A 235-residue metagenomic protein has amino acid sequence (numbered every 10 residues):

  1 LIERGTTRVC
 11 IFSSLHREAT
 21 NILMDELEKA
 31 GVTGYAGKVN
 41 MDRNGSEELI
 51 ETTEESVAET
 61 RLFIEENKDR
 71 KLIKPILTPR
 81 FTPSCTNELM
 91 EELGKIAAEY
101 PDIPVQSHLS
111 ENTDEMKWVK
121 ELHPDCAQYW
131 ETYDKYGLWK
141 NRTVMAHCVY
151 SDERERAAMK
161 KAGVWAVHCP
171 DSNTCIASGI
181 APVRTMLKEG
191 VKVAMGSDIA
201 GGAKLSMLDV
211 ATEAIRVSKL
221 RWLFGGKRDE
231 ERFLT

Functional and structural regions predicted by a protein language model:
L1-R17: Hydrophobic alpha-helical hairpins/lids featuring a short glycine-rich hinge
G5, L27, L77, H108 (+5 more regions): Divalent metal-coordination and catalytic microenvironments
T7-R8, I103, K192: Short acidic/polar active-site loop segments enriched in Thr and Asp
S13, T143-S151, C169-S172: Catalytic beta/alpha-barrel core
E18-V149: Metal-coordinating catalytic core of metallo-dependent amide/deamination hydrolases
K135-R142, R184-T235: His/Asp/Glu-enriched, well-ordered alpha-helical/loop segment that forms or immediately abuts the divalent-metal
C175-A177: Helical hairpin unit composed of two closely spaced alpha helices linked by a short loop
